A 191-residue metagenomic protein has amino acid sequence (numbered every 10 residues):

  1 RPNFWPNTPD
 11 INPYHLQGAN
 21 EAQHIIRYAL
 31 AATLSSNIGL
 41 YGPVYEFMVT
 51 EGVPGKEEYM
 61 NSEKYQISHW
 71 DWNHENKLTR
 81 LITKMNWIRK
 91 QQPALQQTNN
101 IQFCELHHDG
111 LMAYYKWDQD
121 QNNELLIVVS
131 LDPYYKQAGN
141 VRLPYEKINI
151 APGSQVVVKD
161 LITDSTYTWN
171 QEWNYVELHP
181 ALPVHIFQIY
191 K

Functional and structural regions predicted by a protein language model:
R1-E21: Active-site clefts of carbohydrate-active enzymes
N3, I25, L34, Y45-K191: Carbohydrate-interacting/catalytic domains
Y28: Active-site/ligand-binding-proximal alpha/beta "capping" segment
S35-Y41: Conserved phosphate/anionic-ligand binding catalytic regions in large, soluble enzymes, centered on
